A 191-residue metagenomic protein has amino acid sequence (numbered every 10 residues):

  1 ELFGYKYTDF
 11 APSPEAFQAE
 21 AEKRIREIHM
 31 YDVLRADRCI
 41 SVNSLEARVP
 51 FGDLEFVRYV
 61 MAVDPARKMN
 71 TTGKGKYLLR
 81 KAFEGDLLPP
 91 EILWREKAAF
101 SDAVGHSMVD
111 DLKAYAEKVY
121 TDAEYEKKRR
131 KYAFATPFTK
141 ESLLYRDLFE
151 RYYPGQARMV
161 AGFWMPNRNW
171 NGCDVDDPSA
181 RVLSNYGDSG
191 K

Functional and structural regions predicted by a protein language model:
E1-Y5: Short catalytic/ligand-binding loop motif for oxyanion handling, primarily in non-cytosolic enzymes, centered on
Y7, P12-K191: Adenosyl-5′-phosphate
